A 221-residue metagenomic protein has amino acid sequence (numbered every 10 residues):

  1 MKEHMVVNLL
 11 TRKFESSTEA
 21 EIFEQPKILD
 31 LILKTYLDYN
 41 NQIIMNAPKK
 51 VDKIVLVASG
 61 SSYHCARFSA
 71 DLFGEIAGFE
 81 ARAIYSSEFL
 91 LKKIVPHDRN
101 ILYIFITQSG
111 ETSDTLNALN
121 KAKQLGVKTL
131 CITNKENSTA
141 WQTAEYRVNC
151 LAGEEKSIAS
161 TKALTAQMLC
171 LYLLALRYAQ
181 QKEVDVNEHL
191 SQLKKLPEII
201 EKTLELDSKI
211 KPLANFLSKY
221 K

Functional and structural regions predicted by a protein language model:
K2, N8-L9, I22, K34-Y36 (+4 more regions): A short linear-motif detector with a strong N-terminal bias
K2-L33, T165-E201: Helix-enriched interaction subdomains in cytosolic or periplasmic regions, typified by TIR/SEFIR signaling/NADase cores
V7-T18, V51-G60, H64, S218-K221: Glycine-rich phosphate/diphosphate-binding loops and the adjacent beta-loop-alpha structural elements that coordinate
F14, D114, E205-S208: Short secondary-structure boundary/capping elements
D30-V51, A58, S191-K221: Cofactor-pocket helix-loop regions in the catalytic cores of large enzyme subunits
D38-N41, M45-K195: Glycine-rich phosphate-binding loops that contact phosphosugars or nucleotide phosphates
